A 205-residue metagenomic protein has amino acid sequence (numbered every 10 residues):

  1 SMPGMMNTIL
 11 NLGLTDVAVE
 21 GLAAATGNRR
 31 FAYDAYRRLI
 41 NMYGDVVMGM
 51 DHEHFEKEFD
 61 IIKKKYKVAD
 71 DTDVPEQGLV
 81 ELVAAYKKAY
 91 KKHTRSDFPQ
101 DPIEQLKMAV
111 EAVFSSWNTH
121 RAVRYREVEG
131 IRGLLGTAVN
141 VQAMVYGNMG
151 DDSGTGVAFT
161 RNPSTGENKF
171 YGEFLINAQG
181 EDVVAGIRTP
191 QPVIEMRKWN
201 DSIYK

Functional and structural regions predicted by a protein language model:
S1-K205: Nucleotide/phosphate-binding sheet-loop regions of phosphoryl- and nucleotidyl-transfer enzymes
